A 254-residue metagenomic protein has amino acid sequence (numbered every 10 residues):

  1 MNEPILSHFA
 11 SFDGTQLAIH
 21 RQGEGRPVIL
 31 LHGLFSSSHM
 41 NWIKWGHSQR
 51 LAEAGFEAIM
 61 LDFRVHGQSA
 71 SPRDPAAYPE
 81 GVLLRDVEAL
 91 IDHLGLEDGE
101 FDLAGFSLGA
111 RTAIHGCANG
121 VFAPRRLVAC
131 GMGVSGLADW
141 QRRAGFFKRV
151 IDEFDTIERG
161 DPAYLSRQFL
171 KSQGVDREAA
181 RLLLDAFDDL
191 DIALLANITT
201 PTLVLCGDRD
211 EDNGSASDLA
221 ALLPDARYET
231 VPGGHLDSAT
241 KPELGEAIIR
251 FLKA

Functional and structural regions predicted by a protein language model:
R26-G33: Short beta-strand element of the alpha/beta-hydrolase
F35-S48: The serine-hydrolase catalytic nucleophile loop
L51-A70: Conserved alpha/beta-hydrolase
G81-G99: Conserved acidic catalytic loop of the alpha/beta-hydrolase fold
R111-F154: Flexible "cap/lid" loop of the alpha/beta hydrolase fold
R167-L190: Hydrophobic, aromatic-rich cap/lid helix
I198, V204-C206: Short beta-strand/loop motif that positions the catalytic acidic residue of the alpha/beta-hydrolase fold
V231-A254: Catalytic active-site module of serine/aspartate enzymes centered on a nucleophile-bearing elbow/loop
